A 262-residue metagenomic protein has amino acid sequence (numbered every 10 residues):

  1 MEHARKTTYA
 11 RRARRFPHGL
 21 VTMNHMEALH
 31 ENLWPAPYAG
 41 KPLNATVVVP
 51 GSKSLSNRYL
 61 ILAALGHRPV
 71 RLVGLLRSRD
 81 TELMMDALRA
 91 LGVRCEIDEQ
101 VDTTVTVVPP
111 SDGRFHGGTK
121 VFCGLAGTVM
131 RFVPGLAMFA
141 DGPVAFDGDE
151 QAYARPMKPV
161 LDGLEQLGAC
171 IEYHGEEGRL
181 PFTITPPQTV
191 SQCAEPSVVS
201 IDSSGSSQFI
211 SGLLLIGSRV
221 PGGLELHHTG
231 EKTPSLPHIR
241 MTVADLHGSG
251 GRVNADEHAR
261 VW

Functional and structural regions predicted by a protein language model:
M1, R5-K6, M23: Generic cytosolic/nucleocytoplasmic N-terminal low-complexity/intrinsically disordered segments
R12, G19-W262: Structural preference for solvent-exposed beta-strand-turn elements and adjacent flexible terminal/loop segments within
